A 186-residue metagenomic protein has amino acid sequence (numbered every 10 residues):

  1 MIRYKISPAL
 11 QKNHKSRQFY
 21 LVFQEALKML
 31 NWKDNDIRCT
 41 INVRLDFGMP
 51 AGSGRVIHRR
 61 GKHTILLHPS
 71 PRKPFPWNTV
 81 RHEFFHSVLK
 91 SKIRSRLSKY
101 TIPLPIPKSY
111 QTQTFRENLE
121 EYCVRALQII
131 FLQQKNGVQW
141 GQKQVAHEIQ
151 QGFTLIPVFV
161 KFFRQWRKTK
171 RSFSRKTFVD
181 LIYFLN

Functional and structural regions predicted by a protein language model:
M1-H58: Auxiliary, metal-adjacent structural segments of Zn-dependent hydrolase domains
I6-S16, L67-P71, S109-F115: Second-shell loop/turn segments in exported
A26, N118-F131: An active-site-proximal "capping" alpha-helix that borders the catalytic cofactor pocket
L27-W32, F85-K90, I129-N136: Sec-exported extracytoplasmic/periplasmic mature domains
I65-R81: Short pre-active-site segment immediately N-terminal to the catalytic Zn-binding motif
W77-S95: Active-site recognition of the HExxH zinc-binding catalytic motif
S91-E117: Post-HEXXH active-site segment of zinc metalloproteases
Q128-N186: Pan-zinc metallopeptidase signature
